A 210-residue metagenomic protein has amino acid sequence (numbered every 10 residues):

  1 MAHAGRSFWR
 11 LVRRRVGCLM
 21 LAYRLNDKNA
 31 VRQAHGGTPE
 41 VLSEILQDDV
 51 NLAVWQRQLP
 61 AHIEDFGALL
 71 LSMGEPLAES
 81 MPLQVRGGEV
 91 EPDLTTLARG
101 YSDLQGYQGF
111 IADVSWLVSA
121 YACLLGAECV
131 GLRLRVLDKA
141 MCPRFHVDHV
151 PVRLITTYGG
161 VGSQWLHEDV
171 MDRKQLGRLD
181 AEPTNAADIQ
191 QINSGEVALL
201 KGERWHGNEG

Functional and structural regions predicted by a protein language model:
A2-A4, V12: Acidic, Ala/Val/Gly-enriched low-complexity intrinsically disordered segments
V12-S72: Generic N-terminal segment detector
I63-G131: A glycine-rich, hydrophobic loop/mini-helix early in the fold
C129-A140: Short, surface-exposed recognition loops or helix-turn segments adjacent to catalytic cores
K139-E196: Catalytic core of non-heme Fe(II) oxygenases with the double-stranded beta-helix
E203-N208: Short, charged beta-turn/beta-strand-edge "cap" motif at the junction between a beta-strand and an adjacent loop
